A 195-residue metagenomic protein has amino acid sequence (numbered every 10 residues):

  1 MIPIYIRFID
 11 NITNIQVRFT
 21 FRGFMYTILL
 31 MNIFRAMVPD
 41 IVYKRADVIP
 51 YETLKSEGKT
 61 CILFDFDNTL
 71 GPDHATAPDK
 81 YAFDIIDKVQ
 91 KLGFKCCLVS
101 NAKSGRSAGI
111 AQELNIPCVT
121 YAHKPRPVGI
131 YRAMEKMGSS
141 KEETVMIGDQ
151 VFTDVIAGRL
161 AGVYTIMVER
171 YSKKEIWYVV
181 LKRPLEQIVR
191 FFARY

Functional and structural regions predicted by a protein language model:
P3-F64, G71, A75-T76, K80-K95 (+2 more regions): Asp-based, Mg2+/Mn2+-dependent phosphohydrolase catalytic module
